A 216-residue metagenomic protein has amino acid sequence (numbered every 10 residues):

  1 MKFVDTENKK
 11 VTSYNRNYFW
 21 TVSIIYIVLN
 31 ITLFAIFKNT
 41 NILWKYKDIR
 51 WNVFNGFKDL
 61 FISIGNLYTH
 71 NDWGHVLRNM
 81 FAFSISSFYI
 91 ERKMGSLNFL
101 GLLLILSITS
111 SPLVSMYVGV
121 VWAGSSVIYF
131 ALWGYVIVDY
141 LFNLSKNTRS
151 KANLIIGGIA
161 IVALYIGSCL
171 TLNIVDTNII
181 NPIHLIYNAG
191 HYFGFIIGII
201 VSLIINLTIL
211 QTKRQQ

Functional and structural regions predicted by a protein language model:
K2-Q216: A detector for small-residue-rich transmembrane helices and their helix-helix packing motifs
